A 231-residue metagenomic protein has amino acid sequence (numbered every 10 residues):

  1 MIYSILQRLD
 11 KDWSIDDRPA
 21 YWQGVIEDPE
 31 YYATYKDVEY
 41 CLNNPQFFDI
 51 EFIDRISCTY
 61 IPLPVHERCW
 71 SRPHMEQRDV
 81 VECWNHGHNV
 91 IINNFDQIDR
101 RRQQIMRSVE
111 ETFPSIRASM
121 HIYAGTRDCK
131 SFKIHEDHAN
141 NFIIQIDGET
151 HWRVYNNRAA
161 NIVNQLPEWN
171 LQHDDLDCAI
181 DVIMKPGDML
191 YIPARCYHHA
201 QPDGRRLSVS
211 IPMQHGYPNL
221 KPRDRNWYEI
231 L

Functional and structural regions predicted by a protein language model:
Y3-I5, K11-W13, D28-P186, C196 (+1 more regions): Active-site region of the double-stranded beta-helix
W22: Short, basic/aromatic recognition patches that contact phosphate-bearing ligands
Y191-P193: Residue-level recognition of conserved beta-strand edge/terminus positions
